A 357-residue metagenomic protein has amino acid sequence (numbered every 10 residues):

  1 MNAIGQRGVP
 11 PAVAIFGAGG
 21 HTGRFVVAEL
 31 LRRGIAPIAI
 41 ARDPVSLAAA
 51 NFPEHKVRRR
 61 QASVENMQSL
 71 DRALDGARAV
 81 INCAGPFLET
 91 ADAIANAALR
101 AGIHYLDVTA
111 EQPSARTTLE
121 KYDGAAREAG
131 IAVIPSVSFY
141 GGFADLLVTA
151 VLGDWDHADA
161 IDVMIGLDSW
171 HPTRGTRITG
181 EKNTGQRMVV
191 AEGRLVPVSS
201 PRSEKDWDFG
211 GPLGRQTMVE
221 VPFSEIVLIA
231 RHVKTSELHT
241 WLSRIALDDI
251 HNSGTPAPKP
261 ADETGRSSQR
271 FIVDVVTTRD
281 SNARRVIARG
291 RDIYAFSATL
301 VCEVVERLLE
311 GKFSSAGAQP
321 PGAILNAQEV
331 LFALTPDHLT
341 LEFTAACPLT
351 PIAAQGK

Functional and structural regions predicted by a protein language model:
V13-R33: N-terminal Rossmann NAD(P)H-binding glycine-rich loop of SDR-like oxidoreductase domains
F16, G153-V286, A295: Active-site-lining helix/loop region of Rossmann-like oxidoreductase modules
I38-A39, L106: Conserved beta-strand positions in the Rossmann-like core of class I SAM-dependent methyltransferases
I40-P44, S63-V64: N-terminal Rossmann-fold cofactor-binding loop
H55, L74-A79, R100-A101: Short acidic/histidine-rich motifs immediately flanking catalytic phosphotransfer sites in two-component signaling
Q61-A77, C83-E89: Conserved Rossmann-fold cofactor-binding substructure of NAD(P)-dependent oxidoreductases
F87-Q186: Glycine-/Pro-rich loop/turn segments that contact NAD(P) or position catalytic residues in Rossmann-like domains
D248-K357: C-terminal active-site/capping subdomain that shapes the small-molecule cofactor and substrate pocket of enzyme
